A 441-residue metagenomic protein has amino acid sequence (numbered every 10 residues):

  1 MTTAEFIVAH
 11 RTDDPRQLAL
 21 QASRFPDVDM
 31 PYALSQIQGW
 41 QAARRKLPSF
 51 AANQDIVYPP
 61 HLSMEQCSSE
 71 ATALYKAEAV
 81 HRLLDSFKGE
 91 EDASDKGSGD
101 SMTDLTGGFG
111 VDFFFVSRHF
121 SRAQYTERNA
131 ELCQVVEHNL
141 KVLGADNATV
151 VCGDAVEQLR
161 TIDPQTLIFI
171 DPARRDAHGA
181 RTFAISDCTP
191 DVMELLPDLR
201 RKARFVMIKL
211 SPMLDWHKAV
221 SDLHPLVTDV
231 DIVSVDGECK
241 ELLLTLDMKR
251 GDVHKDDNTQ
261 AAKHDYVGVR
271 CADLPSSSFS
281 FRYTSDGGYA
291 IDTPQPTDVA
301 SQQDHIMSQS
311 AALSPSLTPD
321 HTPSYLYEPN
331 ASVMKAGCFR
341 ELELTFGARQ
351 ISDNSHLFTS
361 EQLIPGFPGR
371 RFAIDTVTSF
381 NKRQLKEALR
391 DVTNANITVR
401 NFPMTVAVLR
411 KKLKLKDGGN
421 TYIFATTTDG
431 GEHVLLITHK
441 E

Functional and structural regions predicted by a protein language model:
M1-E441: SAM-dependent transferase fold signal centered on methyltransferase-like domains, encompassing both Class I
